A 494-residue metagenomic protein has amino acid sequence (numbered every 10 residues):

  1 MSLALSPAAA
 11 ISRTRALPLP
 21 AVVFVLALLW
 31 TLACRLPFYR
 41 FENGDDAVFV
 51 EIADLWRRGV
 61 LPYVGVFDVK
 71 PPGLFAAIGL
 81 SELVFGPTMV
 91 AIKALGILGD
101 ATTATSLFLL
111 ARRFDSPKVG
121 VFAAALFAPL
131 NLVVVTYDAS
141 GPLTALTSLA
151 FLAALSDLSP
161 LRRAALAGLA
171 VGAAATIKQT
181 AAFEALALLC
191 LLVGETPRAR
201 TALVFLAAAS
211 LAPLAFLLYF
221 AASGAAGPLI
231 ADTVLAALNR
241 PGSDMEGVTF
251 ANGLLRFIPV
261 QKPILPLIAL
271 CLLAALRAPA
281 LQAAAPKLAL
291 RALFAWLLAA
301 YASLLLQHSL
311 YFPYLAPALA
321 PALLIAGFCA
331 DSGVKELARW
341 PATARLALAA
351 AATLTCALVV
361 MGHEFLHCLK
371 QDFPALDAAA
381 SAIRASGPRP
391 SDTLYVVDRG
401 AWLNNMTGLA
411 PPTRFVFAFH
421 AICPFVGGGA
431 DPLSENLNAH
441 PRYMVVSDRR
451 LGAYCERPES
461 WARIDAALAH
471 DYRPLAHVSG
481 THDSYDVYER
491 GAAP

Functional and structural regions predicted by a protein language model:
T105-P129, T144, L158, R162 (+1 more regions): Transmembrane-helix signature of polytopic, membrane-embedded enzymes that assemble or transfer cell-envelope glycans
A128-N131, R163-Q179, E184-L191, S210-L211 (+1 more regions): Membrane-interface alpha helices of multi-pass inner-membrane proteins
V135-L143, Y311-F312: Short acidic/glycine- and proline-prone juxtamembrane loop motifs at membrane-interface regions of multi-pass membrane
L143-S159, R163-V171, A322-I325: Specific aromatic-rich, kink-prone transmembrane helix
A182-L186, C190, C368-V426, A430-E456 (+1 more regions): Short periplasmic/luminal acceptor-recognition loop of GT-C membrane glycosyltransferases, typified by
F183, Y301-A302, L306-P341: Hydrophobic/aromatic-rich transmembrane helices and adjacent perimembrane loops
E184-S210, L276-A284, L324, S332-R339: Perimembrane helix-loop-helix junctions
P259-K287, F294, L298-A299: Hydrophobic, aromatic-rich transmembrane alpha-helices and their immediate juxtamembrane boundary segments
